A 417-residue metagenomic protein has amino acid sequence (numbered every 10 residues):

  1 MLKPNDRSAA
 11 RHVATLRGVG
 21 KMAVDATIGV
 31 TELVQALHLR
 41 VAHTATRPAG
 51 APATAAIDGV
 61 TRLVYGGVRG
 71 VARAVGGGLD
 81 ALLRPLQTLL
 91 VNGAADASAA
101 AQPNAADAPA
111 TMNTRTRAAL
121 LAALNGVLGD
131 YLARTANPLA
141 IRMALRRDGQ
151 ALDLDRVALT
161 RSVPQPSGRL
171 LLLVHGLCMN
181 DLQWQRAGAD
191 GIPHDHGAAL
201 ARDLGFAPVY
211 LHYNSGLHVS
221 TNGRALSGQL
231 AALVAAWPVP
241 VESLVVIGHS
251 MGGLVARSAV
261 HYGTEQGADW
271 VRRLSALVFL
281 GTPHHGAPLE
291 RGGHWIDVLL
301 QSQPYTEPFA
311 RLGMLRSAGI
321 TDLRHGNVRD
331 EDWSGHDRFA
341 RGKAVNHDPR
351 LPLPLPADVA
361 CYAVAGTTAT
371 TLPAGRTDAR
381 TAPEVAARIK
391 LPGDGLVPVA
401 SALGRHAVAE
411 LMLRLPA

Functional and structural regions predicted by a protein language model:
M1-D190, H194-L211, T221: Flexible, membrane-associating and regulatory peripheral segments of lipid-active enzymes
A14, L39, H43, R47-G50 (+4 more regions): Serine-dependent carboxylesterase/thioesterase catalytic core of lipase-like alpha/beta-hydrolase/SGNH enzymes
D96-S98, Q102-R115, N125, H261-A417: Helical cap/lid subdomain of alpha/beta-hydrolase-fold lipid enzymes that gates access to the catalytic pocket
D148-R161, Q229-V234, E331-L353: A Trp-anchored, charged/polar loop motif used as the substrate-binding/catalytic surface of acyl/ester-handling
V163-P166, R202, P238, V271 (+1 more regions): Short, flexible hinge/linker loops that cap or flank conserved catalytic cores
S167-R169, F206, P240-S243, V359: Short coil/turn segments at beta-strand junctions that form active-site/ligand-binding loops
F206-Y213, M412-P416: Short glycine/proline-rich turn/loop motifs
